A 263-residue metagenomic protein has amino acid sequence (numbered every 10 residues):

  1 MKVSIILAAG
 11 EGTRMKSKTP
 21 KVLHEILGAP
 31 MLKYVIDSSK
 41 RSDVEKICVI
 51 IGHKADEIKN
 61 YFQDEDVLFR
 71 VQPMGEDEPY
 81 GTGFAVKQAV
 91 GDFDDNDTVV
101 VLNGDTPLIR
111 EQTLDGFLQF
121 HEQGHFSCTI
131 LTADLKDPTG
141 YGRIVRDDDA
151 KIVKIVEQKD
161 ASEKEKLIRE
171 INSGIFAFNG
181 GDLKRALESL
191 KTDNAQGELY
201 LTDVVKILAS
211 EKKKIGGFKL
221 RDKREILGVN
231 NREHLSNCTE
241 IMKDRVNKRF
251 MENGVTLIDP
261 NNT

Functional and structural regions predicted by a protein language model:
M1, Q196-T263: Left-handed beta-helix
M1-S17: N-terminal nucleotide-binding beta1-loop-alpha1 segment
V3, P30-G104, L108-Q112: Conserved N-terminal catalytic core of the sugar/cofactor nucleotidyltransferase
K18-V35: Short catalytic helix/loop segments, enriched in acidic residues and glycine and frequently bearing histidine
E25, L108, A177, G228-V229: Short aromatic/basic micro-patch
V44, N96, H125-C128, K213: Short, high-confidence coil segments that cap the C-terminus of an alpha-helix and link into the following beta-strand
V71-Y80, T106, L190-A195, D222-L227: Glycine-rich "substrate-gating" loop/helix at the edge of Rossmann-like oxidoreductase active sites
I109-A195: Conserved core of the sugar-phosphate nucleotidyltransferase
